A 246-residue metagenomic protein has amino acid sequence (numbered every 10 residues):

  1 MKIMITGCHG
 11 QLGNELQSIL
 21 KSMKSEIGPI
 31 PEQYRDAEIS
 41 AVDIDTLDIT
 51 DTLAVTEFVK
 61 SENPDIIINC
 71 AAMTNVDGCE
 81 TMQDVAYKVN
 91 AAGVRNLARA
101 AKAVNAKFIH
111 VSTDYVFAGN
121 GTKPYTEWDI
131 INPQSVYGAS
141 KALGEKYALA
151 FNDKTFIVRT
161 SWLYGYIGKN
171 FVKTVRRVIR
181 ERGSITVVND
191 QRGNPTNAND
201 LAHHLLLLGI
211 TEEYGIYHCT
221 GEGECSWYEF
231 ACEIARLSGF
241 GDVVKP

Functional and structural regions predicted by a protein language model:
M1-E26: N-terminal Rossmann NAD(P)H-binding glycine-rich loop of SDR-like oxidoreductase domains
T6, V42, I67-A71, F108-T113 (+2 more regions): SDR active-site strand-loop-helix element
E38-L53: Rossmann-fold cofactor-recognition segment
I49-V89: NAD(P)H-binding glycine-rich loop region in Rossmannoid oxidoreductase-like domains and their noncatalytic homologs
T81-I109: NAD(P)-cofactor binding segment of oxidoreductase domains
K88, G93-N96, V116-V158, L163: Catalytic helix-loop patch of NAD(P)-dependent Rossmann-fold dehydrogenases
K146-G193, A198-D200, L206: NAD(P)-dependent short-chain dehydrogenase/reductase
H204, T211-P246: Mid/C-terminal beta-alpha module of Rossmann-like enzyme folds, strongest in SDR-family dehydrogenases/epimerases
